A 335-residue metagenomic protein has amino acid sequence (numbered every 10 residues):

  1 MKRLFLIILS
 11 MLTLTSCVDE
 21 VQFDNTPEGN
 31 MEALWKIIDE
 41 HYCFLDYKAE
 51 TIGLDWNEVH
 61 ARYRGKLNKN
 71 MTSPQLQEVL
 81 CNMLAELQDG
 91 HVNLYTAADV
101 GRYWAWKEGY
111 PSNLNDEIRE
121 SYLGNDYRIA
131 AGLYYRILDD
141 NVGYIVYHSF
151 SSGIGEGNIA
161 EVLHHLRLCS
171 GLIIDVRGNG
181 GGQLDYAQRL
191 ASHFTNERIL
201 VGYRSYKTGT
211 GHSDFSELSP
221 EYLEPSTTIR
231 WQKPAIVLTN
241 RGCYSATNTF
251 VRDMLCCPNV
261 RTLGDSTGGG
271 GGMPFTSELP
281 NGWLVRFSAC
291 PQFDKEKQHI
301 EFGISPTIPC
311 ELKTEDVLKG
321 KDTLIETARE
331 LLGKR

Functional and structural regions predicted by a protein language model:
L4, C17-Y206, S213-S219, P234 (+2 more regions): Flexible, low-complexity junctional segments that flank or bridge functional domains
L6-L9: Sec-dependent N-terminal signal peptides
M11, L166-L168, I229: Alpha-helix termination/capping residues and helix-transition junctions
V18-D39, P74, N141-V142, G171 (+1 more regions): C-terminal "post-core" interaction segments
